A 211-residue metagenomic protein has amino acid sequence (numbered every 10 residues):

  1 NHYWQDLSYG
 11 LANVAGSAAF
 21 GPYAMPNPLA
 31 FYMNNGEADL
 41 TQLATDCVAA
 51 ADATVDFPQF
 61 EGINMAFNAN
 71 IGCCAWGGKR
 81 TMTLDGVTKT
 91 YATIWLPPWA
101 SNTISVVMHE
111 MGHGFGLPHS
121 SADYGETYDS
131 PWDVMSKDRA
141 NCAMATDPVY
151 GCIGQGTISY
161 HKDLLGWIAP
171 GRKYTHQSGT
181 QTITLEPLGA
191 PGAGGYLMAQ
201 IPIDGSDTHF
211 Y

Functional and structural regions predicted by a protein language model:
N1-K89: Active-site-proximal segments of metallohydrolase catalytic domains
F57, G62-Y211: Extracellular hydrolytic enzyme modules, especially secreted metalloproteases of the metzincin/thermolysin-like class
